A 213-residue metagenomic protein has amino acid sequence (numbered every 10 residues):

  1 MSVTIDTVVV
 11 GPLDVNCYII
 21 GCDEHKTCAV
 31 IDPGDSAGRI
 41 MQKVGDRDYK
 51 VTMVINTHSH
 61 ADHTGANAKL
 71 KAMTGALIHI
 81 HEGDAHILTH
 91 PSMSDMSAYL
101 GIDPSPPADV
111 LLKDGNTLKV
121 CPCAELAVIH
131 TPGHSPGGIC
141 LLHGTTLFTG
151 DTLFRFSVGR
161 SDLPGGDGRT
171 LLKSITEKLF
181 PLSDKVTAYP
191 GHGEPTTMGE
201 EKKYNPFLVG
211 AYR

Functional and structural regions predicted by a protein language model:
S2-R47, C140-G150: Conserved beta-strand hairpin/beta-sheet module of binuclear metal-dependent hydrolase folds, prominently
V8, L112, T131: Hydrophobic residues at beta-strand termini and immediately following loops that shape nucleotide-binding pockets
V9-V10, G21, A68-L70, I102 (+5 more regions): Short secondary-structure boundary/capping segments
V15-Y18, I40-Q42, T64-A66, K113-D114 (+2 more regions): A generic local structural motif
I20, T57, T131: Conserved S/T- and glycine-rich ATP-binding loop of Class I adenylate-forming
H25, D35-A124, K203-A211: Active-site HxH/HxHxD metal-binding segment of metal-dependent hydrolases
A29, M53-I55, I78, F148 (+1 more regions): Residue-level marker for buried hydrophobic side chains located in beta-strands that build the well-ordered beta-sheet
Y49, S92-M96, T117-R213: Metallo-beta-lactamase
